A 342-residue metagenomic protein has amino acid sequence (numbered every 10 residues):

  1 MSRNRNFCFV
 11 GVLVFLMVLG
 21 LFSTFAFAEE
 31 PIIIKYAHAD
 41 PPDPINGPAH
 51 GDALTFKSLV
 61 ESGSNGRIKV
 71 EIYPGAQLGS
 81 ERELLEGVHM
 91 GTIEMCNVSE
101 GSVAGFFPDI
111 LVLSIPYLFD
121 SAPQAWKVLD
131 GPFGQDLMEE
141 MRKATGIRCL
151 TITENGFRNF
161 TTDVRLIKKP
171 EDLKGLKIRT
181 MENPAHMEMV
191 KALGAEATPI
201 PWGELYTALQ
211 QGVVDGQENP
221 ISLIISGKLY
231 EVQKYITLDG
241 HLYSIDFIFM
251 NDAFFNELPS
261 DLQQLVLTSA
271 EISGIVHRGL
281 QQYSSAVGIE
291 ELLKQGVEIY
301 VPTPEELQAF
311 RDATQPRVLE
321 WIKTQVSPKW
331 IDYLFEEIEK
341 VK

Functional and structural regions predicted by a protein language model:
M1-L13: Bacterial N-terminal signal peptides that target proteins for export
R3, T24-F25: N-terminal compositionally biased, intrinsically disordered segments and leader/signal-like regions
R5-N6, L21, S62: Intrinsically disordered, low-complexity segments
G11-S23: Bacterial N-terminal signal peptides
A28-Q124, F133, R142-K342: N-terminal secretory/targeting leader peptides
